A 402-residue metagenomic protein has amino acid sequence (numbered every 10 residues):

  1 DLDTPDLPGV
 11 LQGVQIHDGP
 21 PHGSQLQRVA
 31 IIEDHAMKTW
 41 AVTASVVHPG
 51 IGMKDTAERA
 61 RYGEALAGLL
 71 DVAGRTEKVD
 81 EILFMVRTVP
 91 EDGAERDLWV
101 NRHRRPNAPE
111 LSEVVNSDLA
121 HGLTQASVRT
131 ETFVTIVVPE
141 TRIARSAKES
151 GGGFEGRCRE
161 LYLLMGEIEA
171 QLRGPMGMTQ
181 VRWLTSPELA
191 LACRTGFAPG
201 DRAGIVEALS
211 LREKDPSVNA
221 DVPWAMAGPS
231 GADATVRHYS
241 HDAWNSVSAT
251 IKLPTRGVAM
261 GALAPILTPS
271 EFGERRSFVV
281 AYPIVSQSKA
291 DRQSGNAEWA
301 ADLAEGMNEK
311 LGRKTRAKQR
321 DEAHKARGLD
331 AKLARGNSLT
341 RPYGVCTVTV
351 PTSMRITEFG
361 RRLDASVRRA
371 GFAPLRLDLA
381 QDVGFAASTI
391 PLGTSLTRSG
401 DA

Functional and structural regions predicted by a protein language model:
D1-A402: Extended, folded cores of ATP/NTP-driven motor/assembly subunits in large transport and secretion machines
